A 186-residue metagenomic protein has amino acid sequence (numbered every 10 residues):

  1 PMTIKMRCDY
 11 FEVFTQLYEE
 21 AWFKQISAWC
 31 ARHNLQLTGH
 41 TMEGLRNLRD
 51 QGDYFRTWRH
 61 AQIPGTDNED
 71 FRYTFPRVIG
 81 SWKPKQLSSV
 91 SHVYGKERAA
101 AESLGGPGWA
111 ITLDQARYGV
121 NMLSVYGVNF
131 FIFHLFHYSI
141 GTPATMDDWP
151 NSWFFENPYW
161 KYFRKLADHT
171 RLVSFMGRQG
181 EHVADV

Functional and structural regions predicted by a protein language model:
P1-V186: Carbohydrate-binding surfaces of carbohydrate-active enzymes
